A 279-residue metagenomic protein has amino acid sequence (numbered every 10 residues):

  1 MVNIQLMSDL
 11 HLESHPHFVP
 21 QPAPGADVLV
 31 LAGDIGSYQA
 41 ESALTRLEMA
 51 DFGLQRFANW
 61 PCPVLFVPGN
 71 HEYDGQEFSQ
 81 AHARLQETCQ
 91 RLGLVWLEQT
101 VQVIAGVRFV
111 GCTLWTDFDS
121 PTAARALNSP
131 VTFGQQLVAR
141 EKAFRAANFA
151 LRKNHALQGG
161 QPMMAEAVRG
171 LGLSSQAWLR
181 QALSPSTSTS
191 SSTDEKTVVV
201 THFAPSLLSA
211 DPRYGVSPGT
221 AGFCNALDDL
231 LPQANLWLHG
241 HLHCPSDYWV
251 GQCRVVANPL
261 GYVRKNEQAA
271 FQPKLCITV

Functional and structural regions predicted by a protein language model:
M1-F66, Y73-Q80, A165: N-terminal active-site segment of His-dependent metallophosphoesterases
M1-Q5, V101-G111, K196, W249-R254: Beta-strand-turn-beta hairpins that frame and shape the catalytic cleft of phosphate-ester-processing enzymes
L6-S8, L29-D34, V64-N70, V95-Q99 (+3 more regions): Active-site neighborhood of phospho(di)ester-bond hydrolases with catalytic His/Asp-centered motifs
H11-H17, S37-A40, H71-A81, L97 (+5 more regions): Active-site environment of divalent metal-dependent phosphoester hydrolases
L31, C62-V110: Gly/lys/ser-thr-rich phosphate-binding loops in alpha/beta enzymes that coordinate phosphoanhydride or phosphate groups
T45-M49, Q80-R84, M163, A167-W178 (+1 more regions): Soluble or luminal CAZymes and related metallo-dependent hydrolases
V103, D211, S217-N235, H243-V279: Binuclear metal-dependent phosphoesterase catalytic core
V110-T197, P205-L208, R213: Active-site-proximal loop/helix segment associated with metal-binding centers of metalloenzymes
